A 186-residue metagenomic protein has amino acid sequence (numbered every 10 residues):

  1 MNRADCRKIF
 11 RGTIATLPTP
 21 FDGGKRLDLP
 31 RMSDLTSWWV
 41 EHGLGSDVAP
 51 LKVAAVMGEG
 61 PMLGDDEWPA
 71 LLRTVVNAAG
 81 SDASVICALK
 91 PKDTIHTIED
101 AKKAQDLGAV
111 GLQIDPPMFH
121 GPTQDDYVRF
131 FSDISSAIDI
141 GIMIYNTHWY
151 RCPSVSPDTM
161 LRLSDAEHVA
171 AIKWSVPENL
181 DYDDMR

Functional and structural regions predicted by a protein language model:
N2-S154: Active-site beta->alpha loop and helix N-cap motifs at the rims of alpha/beta catalytic domains
S136-A137, H148-R186: Catalytic alpha/beta core domains of metabolic enzymes, predominantly
